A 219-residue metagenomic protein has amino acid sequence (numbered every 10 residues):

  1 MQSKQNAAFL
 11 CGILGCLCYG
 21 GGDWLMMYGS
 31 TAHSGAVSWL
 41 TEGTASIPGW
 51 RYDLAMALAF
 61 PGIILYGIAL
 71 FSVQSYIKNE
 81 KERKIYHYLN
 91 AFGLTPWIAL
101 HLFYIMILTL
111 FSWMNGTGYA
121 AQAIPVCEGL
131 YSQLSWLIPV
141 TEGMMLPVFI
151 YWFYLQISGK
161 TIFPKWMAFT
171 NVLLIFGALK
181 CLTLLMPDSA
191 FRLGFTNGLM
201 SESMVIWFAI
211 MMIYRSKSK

Functional and structural regions predicted by a protein language model:
M1-K219: Hydrophobic, aromatic-enriched alpha-helical segments typical of multi-pass transmembrane helices
